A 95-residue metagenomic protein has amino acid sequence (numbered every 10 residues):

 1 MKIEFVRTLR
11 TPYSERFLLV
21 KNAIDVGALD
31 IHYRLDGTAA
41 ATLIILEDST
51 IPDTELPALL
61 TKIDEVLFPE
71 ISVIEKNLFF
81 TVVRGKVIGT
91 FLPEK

Functional and structural regions predicted by a protein language model:
M1-K21, D30-K95: Terminal leader/tail segments of proteins
